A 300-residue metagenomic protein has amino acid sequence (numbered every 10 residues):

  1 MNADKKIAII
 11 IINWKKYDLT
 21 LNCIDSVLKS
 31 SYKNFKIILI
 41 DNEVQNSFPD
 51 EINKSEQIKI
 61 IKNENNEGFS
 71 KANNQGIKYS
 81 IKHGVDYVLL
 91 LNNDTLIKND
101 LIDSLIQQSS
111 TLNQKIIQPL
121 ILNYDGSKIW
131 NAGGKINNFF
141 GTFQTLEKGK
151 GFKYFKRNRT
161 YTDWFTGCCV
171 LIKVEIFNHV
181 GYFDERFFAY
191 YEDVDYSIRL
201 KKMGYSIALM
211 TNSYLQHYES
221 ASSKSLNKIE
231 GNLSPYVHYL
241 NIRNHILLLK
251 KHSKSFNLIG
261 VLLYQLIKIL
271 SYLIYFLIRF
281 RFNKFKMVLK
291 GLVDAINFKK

Functional and structural regions predicted by a protein language model:
D25-N34: Short, acidic, metal-binding catalytic loop of nucleotide-sugar glycosyltransferases
F35-E43, I61-N63: Short beta-strand/loop segment that forms part of the nucleotide-sugar
N63-H83: Glycine-rich, basic loop-to-helix element that forms the pyrophosphate-binding segment of sugar-nucleotide handling
V85-L96: Short beta-strand-to-loop acidic/aromatic patch adjacent to the donor-nucleotide binding site
T95-N131, K135-N138: Conserved donor NDP-sugar-binding/catalytic core segment of glycosyltransferases
N137-D163: Short, flexible, basic/aromatic active-site loop/helix in glycosyltransferases
D163-I172, I176-Q216: A short, conserved alpha-helix in the catalytic core of glycosyltransferases
Y236, K254-K300: Non-catalytic, C-terminal membrane-associated alpha-helical segments of glycosyltransferases
